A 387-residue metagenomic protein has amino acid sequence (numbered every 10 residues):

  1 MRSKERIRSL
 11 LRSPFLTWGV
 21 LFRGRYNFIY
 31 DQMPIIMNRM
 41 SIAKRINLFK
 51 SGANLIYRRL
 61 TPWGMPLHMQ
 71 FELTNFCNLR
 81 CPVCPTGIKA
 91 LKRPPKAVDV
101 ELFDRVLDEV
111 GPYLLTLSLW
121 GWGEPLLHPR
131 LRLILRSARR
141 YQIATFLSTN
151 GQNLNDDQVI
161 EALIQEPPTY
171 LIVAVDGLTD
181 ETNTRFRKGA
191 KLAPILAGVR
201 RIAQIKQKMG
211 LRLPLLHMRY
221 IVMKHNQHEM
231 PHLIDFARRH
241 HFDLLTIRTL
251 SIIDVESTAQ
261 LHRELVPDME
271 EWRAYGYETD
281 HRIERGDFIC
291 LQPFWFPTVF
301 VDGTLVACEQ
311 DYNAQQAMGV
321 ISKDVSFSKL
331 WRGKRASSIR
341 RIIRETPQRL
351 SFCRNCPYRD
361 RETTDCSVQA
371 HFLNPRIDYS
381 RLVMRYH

Functional and structural regions predicted by a protein language model:
R2-P34, E72, R93-V98, Y141-A144 (+2 more regions): Radical SAM enzyme [4Fe-4S]-AdoMet core and its adjacent flexible, acidic and glycine-rich loops/tails across
V20-Y170, E181, R185, G189 (+3 more regions): Conserved alpha-helical substructure of the radical SAM core
L67, Q292-P293, R349: Short, basic and Ser/Thr-rich N-terminal targeting/leader segments
C77, C81-C84, C290, C308 (+2 more regions): Short cysteine clusters
T86, K334-S337, L350: Short secondary-structure junctions and interdomain/linker hinges
R344-S351, N355: A short, charged
